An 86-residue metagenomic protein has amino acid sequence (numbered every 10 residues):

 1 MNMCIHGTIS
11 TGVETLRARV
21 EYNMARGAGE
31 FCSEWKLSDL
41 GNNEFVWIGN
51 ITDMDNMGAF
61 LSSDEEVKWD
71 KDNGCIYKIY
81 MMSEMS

Functional and structural regions predicted by a protein language model:
M1-W69, N73-S86: Short S/T/G/P-rich N-terminal loop/turn motif that feeds into the first structured element of a domain
